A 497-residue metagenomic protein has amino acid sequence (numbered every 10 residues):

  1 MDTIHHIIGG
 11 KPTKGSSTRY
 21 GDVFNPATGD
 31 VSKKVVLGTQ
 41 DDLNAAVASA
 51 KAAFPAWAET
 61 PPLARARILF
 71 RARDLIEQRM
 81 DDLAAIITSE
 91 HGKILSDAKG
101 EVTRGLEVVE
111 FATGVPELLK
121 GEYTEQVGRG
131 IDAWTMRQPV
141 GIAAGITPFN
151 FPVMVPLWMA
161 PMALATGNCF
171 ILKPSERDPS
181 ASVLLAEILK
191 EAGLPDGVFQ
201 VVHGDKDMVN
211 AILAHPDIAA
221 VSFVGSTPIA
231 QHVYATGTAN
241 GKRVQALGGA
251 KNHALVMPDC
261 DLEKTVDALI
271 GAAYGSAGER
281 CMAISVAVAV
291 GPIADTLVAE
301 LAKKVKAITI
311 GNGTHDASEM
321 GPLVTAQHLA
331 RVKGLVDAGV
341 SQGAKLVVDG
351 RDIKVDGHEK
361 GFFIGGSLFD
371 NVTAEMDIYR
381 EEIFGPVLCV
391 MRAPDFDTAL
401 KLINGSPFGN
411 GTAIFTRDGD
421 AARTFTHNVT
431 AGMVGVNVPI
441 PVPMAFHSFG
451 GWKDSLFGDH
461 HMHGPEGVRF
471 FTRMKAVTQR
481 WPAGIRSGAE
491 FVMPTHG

Functional and structural regions predicted by a protein language model:
M1-A27, R351: Hydrophobic face of amphipathic alpha-helices that form TPR/SEL1-like repeat modules and related alpha-solenoid
T28-K34, I218, L255, T309 (+2 more regions): Conserved C-terminal structural/oligomerization subdomain of aldehyde/semialdehyde dehydrogenase
G29, R65, I87, V109 (+9 more regions): Residue-level signal for inorganic ion chemistry
S32-G38, A53-E59, G145, A254-M257 (+5 more regions): Short, well-ordered beta-strand elements within core beta-sheets of diverse protein domains
S32-L119: Glycine-rich loop-to-alpha-helix module at the N-terminal edge of alpha/beta enzyme cores
A52-E59, D74-D81, G92, G114-L118 (+12 more regions): Generic secondary-structure signature for well-ordered alpha-helical cores
G121-K264, A393, G458: Rossmann-like NAD(P) dinucleotide-binding subdomain of oxidoreductase/dehydrogenase enzymes
P228-T373, V436, A483-S487, V492-G497: ALDH superfamily catalytic-core signature
